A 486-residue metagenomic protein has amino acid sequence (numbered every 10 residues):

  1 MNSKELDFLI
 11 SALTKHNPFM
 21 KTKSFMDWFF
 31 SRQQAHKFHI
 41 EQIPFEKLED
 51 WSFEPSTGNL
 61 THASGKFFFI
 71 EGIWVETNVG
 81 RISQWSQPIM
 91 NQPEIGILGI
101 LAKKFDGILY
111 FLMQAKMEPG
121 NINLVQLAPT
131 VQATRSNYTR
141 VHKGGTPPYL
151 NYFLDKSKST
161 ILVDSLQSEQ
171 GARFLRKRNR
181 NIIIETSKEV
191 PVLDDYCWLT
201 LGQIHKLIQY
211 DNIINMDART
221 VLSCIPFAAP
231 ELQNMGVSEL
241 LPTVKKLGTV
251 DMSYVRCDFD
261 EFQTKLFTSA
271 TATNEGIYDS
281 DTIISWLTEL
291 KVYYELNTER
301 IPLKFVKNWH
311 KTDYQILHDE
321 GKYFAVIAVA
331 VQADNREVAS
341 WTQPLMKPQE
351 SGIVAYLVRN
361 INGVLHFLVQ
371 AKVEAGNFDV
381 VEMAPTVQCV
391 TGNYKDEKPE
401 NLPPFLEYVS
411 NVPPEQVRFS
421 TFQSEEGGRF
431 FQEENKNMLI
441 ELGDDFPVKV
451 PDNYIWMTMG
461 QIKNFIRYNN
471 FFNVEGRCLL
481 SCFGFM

Functional and structural regions predicted by a protein language model:
M1-F19, L109-Y110, P119-N123, A128-I283 (+1 more regions): Mixed-charge (acidic/basic) macromolecular-recognition segments
N2-L109, V255-Q343: An N-terminus-focused feature that recognizes amino-terminal "leader" regions
I70-T139, F324-K395: Aromatic- and glycine-enriched beta-alpha-beta binding-site module
